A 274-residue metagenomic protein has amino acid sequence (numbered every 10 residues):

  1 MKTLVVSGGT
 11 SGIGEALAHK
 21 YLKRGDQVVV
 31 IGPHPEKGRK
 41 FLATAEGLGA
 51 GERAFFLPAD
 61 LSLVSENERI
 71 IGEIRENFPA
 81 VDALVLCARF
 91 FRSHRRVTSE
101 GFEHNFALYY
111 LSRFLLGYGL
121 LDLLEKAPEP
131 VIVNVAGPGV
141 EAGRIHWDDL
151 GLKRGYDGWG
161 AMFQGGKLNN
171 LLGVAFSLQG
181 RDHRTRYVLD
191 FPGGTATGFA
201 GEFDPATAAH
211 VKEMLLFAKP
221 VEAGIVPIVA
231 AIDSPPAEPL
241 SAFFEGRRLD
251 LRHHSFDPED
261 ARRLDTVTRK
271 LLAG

Functional and structural regions predicted by a protein language model:
S7, P79-R89, V133-A136, V188: Rossmann-fold scaffold of SDR-type NAD(P)-dependent oxidoreductases
T10-S11: Conserved glycine-rich cofactor-binding loop
R24-K40: Conserved glycine-rich Rossmann-like NAD(P)H-binding loop of the short-chain dehydrogenase/reductase
L48-S65: Rossmann-fold cofactor-recognition segment
L61-F78: Conserved Rossmann-fold cofactor-binding substructure of NAD(P)-dependent oxidoreductases
S93-V97, E125, E129-R184, V188-A206 (+1 more regions): Catalytic loop of short-chain dehydrogenase/reductase
S93-Y109: Short alpha-helical oligomerization interface
H183-T185, L189, A209-K270, G274: C-terminal helical subdomain
